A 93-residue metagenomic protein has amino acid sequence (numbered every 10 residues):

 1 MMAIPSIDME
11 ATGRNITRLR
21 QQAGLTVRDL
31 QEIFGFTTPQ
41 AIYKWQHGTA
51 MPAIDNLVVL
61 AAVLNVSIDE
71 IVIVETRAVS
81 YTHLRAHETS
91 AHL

Functional and structural regions predicted by a protein language model:
M1-Q22: A short, Lys/Arg-rich alpha-helix, primarily the initiator
R14, L25, T37, P52-D55: Residue-level signal for the short linker/turn that defines the boundary of a DNA-recognition helix
T17, R28, V58: Residues within the helices of the helix-turn-helix
R20, Q31, A61: The alpha-helix within a helix-turn-helix
A23-K44: Short alpha-helical DNA-recognition segment
A53-E70: DNA major-groove recognition helix of helix-turn-helix/homeodomain DNA-binding modules
T82-T89: Conserved small/polar residues in nucleotide/adenosyl-binding loops
